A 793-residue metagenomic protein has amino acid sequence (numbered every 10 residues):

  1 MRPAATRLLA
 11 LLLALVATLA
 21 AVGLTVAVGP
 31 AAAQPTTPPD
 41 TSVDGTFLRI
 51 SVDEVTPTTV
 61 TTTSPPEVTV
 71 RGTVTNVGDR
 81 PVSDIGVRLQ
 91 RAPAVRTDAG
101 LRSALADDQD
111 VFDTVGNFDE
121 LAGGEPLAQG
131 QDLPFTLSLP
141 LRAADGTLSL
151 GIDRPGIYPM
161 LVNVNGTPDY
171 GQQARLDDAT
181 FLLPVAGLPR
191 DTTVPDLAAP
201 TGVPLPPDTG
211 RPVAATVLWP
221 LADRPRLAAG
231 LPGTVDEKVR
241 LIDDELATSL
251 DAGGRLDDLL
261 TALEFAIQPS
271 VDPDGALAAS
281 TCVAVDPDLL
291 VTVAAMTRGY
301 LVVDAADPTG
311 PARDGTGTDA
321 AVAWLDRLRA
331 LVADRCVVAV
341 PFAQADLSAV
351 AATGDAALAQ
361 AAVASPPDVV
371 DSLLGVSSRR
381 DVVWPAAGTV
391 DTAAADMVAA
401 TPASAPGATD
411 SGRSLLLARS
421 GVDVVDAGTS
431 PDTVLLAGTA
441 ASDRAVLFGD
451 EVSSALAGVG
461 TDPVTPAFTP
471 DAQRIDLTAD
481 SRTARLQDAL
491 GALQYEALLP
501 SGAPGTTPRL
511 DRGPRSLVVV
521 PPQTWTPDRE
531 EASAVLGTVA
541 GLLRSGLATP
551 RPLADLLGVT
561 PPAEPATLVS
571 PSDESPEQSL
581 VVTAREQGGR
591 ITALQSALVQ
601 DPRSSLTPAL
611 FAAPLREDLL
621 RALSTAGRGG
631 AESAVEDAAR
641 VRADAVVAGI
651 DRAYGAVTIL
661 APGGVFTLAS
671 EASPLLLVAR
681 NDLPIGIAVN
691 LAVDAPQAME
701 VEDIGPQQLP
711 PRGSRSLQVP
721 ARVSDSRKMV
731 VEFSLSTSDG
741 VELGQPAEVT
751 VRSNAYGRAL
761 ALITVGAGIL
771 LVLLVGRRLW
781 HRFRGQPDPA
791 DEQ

Functional and structural regions predicted by a protein language model:
A20-F47, R80, V383, S736-E742 (+2 more regions): C-terminal region of N-terminal signal peptides and the immediate post-cleavage residues of exported proteins
T37-S51, V647-V657: Proline/serine/threonine-rich low-complexity linkers at boundaries of modular beta-sandwich domains
T75-P81, A92-A94, R680-I685, S724-S726: Short solvent-exposed strand-capping/beta-turn motif centered on an Asx-Ser/Thr pair
D98-E125, A695-G705, P711-G713, L743: Short beta-strand and strand-turn-strand segments in soluble, beta-rich domains
P168-D208, L743-L762: Short beta-strand elements
A186-R329: Active-site beta->alpha N-cap acidic-glycine motif
A215, L250-G254, Q268, T281 (+3 more regions): Catalytic grooves of carbohydrate-active enzymes
P602-G757: Membrane-proximal extracellular "stem/stalk" segments of glycoproteins immediately N-terminal to a transmembrane helix
